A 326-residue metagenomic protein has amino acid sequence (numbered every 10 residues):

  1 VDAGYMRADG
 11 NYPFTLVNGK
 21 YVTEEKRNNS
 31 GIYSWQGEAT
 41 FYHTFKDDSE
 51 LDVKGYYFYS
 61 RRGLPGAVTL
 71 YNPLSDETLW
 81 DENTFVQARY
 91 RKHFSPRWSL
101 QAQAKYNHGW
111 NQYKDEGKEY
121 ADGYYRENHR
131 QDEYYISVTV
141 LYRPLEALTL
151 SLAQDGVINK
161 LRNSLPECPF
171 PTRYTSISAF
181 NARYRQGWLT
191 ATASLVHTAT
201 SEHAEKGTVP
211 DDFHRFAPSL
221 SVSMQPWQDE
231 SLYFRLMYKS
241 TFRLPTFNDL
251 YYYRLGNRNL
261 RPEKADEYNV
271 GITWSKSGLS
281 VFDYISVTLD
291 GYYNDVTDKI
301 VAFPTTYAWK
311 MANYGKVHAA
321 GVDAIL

Functional and structural regions predicted by a protein language model:
D2, E38-T44, Q87-H93, S99 (+6 more regions): Transmembrane beta-barrel domains of outer membrane proteins
G4, R97-D115, W227, F234-M237 (+2 more regions): Membrane-embedded beta-barrel scaffold of Gram-negative outer-membrane proteins
A8-T15, T23-Q36, Y42-Q101, Y106-E133 (+2 more regions): Flexible loop and strand-edge segments within Gram-negative outer membrane beta-barrel domains
N11, F247, L260, I300 (+1 more regions): Short clusters of hydrophobic/aromatic residues that line enzyme substrate/ligand-binding pockets
V22-T23, R27-Y33, L74-E82, D122-D132 (+4 more regions): Replace "Gram-negative outer membrane beta-barrel proteins" with "bacterial and organellar outer membrane beta-barrel
Y33-A39, E82-A88, D132-V138, Y174-F180 (+6 more regions): Hydrophobic, lipid-facing positions within transmembrane beta-strands of outer-membrane proteins
V68-N72, Y120-A121, V196-T198, Y252-R254 (+1 more regions): Short linear capping/connector segments at secondary-structure termini
R143-D155, N159, N163-N294: Structural signature of Gram-negative outer-membrane beta-barrels, strongest in the C-terminal barrel of TonB-dependent
